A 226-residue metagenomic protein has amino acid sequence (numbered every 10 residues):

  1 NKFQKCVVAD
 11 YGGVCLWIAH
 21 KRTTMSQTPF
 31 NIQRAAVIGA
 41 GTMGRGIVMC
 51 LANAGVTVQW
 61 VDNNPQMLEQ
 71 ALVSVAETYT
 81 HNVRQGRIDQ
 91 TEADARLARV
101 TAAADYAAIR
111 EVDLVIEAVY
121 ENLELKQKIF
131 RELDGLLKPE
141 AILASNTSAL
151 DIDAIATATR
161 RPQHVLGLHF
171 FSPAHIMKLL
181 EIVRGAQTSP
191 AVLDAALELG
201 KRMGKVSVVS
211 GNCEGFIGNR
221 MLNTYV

Functional and structural regions predicted by a protein language model:
G12, I18-T23, C213-V226: Helical "substrate-binding/catalytic lid" subdomain of Rossmann-like NAD(P)-dependent dehydrogenases/reductases
I18, R22-T78, T101: NAD(P)+-binding Rossmann beta1-loop-alpha1 motif at the extreme N-terminus of oxidoreductases
T57-P65, M177-G185, S210-G215: Short beta-alpha connecting loops at secondary-structure transitions that line or flank enzyme active sites
Q66-M67, H81-L143, A149-D153: Rossmann-like NAD(P)-binding element
K128-L179, R184-E198: Rossmann-fold NAD(P)-binding glycine/threonine-rich loop
I182-C213, N223-V226: Internal alpha-helical scaffold of NAD(P)-dependent oxidoreductase catalytic cores
